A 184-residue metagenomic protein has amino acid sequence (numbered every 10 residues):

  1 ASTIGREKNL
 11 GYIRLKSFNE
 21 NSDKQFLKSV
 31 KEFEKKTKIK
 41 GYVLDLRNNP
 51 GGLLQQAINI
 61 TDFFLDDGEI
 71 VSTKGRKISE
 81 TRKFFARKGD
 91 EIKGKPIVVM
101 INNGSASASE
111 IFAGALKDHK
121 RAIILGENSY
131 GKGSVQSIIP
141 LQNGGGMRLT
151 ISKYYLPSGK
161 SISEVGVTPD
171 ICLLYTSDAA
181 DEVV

Functional and structural regions predicted by a protein language model:
A1-Q142: Cleft-lining beta-strand/loop regions that shape enzyme active-site pockets
F18, Y154, V167, A179-A180: Hydrophobic pocket-lining residues within nucleotide cofactor-binding pockets
S79-T81, I171, V183: Short, exposed beta-strand "edge-strand" segments with a Pro/Gly-rich flavor and a Y/T-containing core
Q136-I139, M147-L174: Conserved P-loop NTPase
Y175-V184: Single conserved hydrophobic/aromatic residue that forms the stacking wall/gate of nucleotide- or nucleobase-binding
